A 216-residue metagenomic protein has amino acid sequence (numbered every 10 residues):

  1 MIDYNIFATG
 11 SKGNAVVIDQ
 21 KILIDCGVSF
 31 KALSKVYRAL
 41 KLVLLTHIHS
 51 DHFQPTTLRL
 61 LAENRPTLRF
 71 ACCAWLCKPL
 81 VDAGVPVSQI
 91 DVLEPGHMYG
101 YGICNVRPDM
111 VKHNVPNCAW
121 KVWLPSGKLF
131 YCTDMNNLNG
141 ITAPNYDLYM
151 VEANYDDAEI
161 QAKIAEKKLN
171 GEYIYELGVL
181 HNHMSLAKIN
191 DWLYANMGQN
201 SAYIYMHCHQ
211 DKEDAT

Functional and structural regions predicted by a protein language model:
M1, F7, L58, V106 (+1 more regions): Extended recognition/assembly regions associated with phosphoester-bond processing machinery
M1, L42, T56, E63 (+4 more regions): Catalytic phosphate/metal-binding cores of nucleic-acid and nucleotide-processing enzymes, i.e., regions that mediate
M1-V36, C118-D134, L148: Conserved beta-strand hairpin/beta-sheet module of binuclear metal-dependent hydrolase folds, prominently
A8-T9, C26-V28, I48, W75-L76 (+5 more regions): Active-site metal-binding loops of divalent metal-dependent hydrolases
A15-V16, H97-E152, D156: Catalytic core of the metallo-beta-lactamase
S29-W75: Active-site metal-binding motif and surrounding structural segment of the metallo-beta-lactamase
W75-D82, D211-A215: Short, charged/polar "capping" segments at the starts of alpha-helices and the immediately preceding loops
A143-T216: Cap/insert and terminal regions of metallo-dependent hydrolase folds
